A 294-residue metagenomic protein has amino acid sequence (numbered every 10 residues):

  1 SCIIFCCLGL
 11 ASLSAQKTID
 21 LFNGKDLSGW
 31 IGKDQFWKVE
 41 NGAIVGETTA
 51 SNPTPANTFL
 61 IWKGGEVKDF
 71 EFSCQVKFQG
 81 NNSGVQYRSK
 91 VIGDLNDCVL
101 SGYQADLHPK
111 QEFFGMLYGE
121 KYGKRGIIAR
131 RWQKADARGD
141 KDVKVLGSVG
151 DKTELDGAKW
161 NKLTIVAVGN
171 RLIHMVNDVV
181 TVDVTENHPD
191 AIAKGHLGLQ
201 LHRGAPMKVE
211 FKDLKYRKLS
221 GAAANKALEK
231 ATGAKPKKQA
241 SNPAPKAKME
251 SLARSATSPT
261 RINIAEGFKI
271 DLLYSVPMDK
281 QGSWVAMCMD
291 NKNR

Functional and structural regions predicted by a protein language model:
S1-Q16: Bacterial Sec-dependent N-terminal signal peptides
A15-A244: Carbohydrate-interacting regions of secretory-pathway proteins
K238-R294: Beta-propeller domains with acidic blade repeats across secreted/periplasmic ectodomains and cytosolic WD/CNH propellers
